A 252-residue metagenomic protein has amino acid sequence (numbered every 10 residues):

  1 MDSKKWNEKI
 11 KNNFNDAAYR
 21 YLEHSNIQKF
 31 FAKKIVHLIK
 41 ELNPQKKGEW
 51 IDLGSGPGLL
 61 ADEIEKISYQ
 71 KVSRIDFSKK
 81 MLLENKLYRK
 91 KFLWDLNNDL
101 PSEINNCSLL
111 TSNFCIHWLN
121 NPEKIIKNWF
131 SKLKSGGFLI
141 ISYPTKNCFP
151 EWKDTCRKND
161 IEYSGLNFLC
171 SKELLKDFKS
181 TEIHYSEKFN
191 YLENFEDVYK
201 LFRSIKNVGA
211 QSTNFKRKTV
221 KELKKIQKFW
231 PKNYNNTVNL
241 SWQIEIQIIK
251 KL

Functional and structural regions predicted by a protein language model:
M1-Y19: N-terminal, positively charged/glycine-rich alpha-helical extensions of SAM-dependent methyltransferases
H24-Q28, P57, Y185-L252: Conserved Class I S-adenosyl-L-methionine
I27-K46: Conserved alpha-helix/loop element of class I SAM-dependent methyltransferases that forms part of the SAM/SAH-binding
I51-L100: Class I SAM-dependent methyltransferase SAM/SAH-binding core
S108-P122: A short SAM/SAH-binding and catalytic strip from SAM-dependent methyltransferases
E123-S135: A short glycine-rich, Lys/Arg-flanked "PGG" loop and its adjoining helix->strand segment in the class I
F138-D197, Q211-K221: Conserved catalytic/acceptor-binding region of the Class I
